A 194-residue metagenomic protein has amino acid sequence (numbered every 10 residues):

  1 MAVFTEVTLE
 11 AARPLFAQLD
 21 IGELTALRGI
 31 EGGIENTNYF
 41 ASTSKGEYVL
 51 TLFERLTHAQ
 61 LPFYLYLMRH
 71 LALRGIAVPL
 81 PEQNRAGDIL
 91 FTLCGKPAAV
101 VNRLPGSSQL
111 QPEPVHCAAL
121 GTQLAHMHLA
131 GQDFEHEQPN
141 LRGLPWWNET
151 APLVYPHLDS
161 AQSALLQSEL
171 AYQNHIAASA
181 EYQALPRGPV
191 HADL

Functional and structural regions predicted by a protein language model:
M1-A26: Juxta-kinase regulatory segment immediately upstream of eukaryotic protein kinase catalytic domains
Q18-T25, A171-A180: Short Pro/Gly-enriched beta-strand edge/turn motifs at strand-loop
G22-R28, V78-P81: A short coil-to-beta-strand element that immediately follows conserved catalytic motifs
E31, A86, R142: Positions that flank functional sites
E31, N36-S44, V49-L50, P81-E82 (+1 more regions): Active-site acidic catalytic loop and adjacent metal/ATP-binding pocket of ATP-dependent phosphoryl transfer enzymes
T43-H136: ATP-binding pocket architecture of kinase catalytic cores
L110-A164, L185-R187: A cross-family kinase active-site recognition segment
